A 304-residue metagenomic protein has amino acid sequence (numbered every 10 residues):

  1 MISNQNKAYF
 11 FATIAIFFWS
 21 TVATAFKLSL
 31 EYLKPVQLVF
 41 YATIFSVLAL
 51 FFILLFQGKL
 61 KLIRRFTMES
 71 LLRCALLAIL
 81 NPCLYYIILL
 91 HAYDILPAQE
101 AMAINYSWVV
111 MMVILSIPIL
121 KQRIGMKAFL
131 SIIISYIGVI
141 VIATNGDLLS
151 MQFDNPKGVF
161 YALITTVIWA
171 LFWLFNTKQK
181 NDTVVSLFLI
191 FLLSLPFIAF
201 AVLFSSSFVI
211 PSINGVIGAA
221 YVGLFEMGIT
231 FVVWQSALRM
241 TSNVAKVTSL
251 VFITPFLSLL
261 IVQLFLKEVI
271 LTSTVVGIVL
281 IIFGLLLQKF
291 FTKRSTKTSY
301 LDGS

Functional and structural regions predicted by a protein language model:
M1-F40, L148-K178, F197, I261 (+1 more regions): Glycine-/small-residue-enriched transmembrane alpha-helix faces in small-molecule transporters and effluxers
K7-F17, K61-I88, I132, P156-T165 (+2 more regions): Loop-to-transmembrane-helix transition segments
V22-A23, F51, G58-N105, V141 (+1 more regions): Specific transmembrane alpha-helical segments of multi-pass solute transporters/efflux pumps, especially DMT/EamA
Y32-L84, M111-M112, V167-F172, F188-S205 (+1 more regions): Transmembrane alpha-helices of multi-pass small-molecule transport proteins
V39-Y41, E100-S107, N176-L195, M227-L264: Helix-helix packing/entry segments at the starts of transmembrane helices
Y41-T43, N145, F252-S304: C-terminal-most transmembrane helix of multi-pass membrane proteins
L50, I124-G146, L195-P196, S273-T292: Hydrophobic transmembrane alpha-helices of multi-pass small-molecule transport proteins
L54, W108-I133, P255-V276: C-terminal transmembrane-helix exit sites in multi-pass transporters
